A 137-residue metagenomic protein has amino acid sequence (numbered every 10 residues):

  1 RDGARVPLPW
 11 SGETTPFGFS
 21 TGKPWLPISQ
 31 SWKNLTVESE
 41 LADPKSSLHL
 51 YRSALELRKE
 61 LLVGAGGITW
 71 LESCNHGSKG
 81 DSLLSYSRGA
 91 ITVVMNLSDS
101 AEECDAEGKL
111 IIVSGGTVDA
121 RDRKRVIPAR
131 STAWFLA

Functional and structural regions predicted by a protein language model:
R1-I91, D99-E102: Loop/helix patches that line or flank the sugar-binding groove of alpha-linked glycan CAZymes
L8-W10, Y86, K109-I112, F135: Generic structural hydrophobic/aromatic packing signal, biased to beta-strands
W10-E13, G115, A129, A137: Active-site donor-binding loop signature of nucleotide-sugar glycosyltransferases
Y86-S87, A106, P128: Flexible, charged surface loops at secondary-structure boundaries
A90, G108, D122-K124: Intrinsic-disorder/low-complexity loop/linker signature
S100-T117: Beta-strand-rich binding/interaction modules
R121-A137: C-terminal beta-strand-rich structural cap/linker in extracellular carbohydrate-active enzymes
